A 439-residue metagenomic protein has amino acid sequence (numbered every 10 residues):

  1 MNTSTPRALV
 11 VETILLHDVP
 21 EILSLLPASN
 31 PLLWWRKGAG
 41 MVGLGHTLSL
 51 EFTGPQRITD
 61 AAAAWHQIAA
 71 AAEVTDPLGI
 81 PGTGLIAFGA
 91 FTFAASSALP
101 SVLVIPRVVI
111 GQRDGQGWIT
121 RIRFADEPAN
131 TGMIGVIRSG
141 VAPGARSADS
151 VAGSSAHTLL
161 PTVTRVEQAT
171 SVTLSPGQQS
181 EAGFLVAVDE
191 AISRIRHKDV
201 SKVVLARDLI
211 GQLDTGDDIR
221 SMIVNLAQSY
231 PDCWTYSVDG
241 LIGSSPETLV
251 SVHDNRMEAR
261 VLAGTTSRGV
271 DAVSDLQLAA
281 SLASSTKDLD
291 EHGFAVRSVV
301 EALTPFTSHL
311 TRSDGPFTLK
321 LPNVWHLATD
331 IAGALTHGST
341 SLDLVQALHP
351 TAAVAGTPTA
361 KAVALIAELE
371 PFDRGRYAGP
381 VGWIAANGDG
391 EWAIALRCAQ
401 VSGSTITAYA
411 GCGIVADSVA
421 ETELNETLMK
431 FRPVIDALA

Functional and structural regions predicted by a protein language model:
M1-P55: An N-terminal JmjN-like helical accessory module and its immediate linker preceding a catalytic domain
M1-P6, R113, G117-T158, S251-D330 (+1 more regions): Cytosolic ligand/metal-binding cores
N30-L32, A87-F91, W234-D239, R374-G382: A short glycine-rich, hydrophobically flanked beta-strand micro-motif that places a catalytic Asp/Glu for divalent metal
R36, S201-A206, Y236-G240, G315 (+3 more regions): Short coil/turn segments at secondary-structure boundaries
L44-E51, A98-V108, G117, R207-D290 (+3 more regions): An anion-binding catalytic pocket shared by soluble metabolic enzymes
A64-I210, F306-H309: Non-catalytic accessory segments adjacent to catalytic cores
G89, I110, K198, V250 (+4 more regions): A residue-level signal for conserved active-site and pocket-lining positions in enzyme catalytic cores
D330-A439: Conserved hydrophobic core element of enzyme catalytic domains
